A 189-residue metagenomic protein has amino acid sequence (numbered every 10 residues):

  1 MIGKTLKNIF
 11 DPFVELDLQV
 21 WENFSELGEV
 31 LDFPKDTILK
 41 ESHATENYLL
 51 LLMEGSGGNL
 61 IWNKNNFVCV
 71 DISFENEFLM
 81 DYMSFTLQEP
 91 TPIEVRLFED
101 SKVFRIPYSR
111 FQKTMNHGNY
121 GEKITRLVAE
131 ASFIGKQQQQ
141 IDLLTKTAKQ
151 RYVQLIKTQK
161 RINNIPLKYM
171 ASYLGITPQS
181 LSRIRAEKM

Functional and structural regions predicted by a protein language model:
M1-E29: Cyclic nucleotide-binding regulatory module and flanking cytosolic helices
E26-L27, I38-Y48, N66-F67, Q88-T91: A short beta-loop-beta micro-motif enriched in histidine and acidic residues
E29, S56-I61, K102-V103: Short beta-strand segments in beta-sandwich/barrel cores
E29-A44, N63, S73-E77: Conserved short histidine dyad/triad with adjacent acidic residue
N47-G58, E75-N76: Glycine- and acidic-residue-biased ligand/ion/polar-headgroup-sensing regions
V68-L127: Cyclic-nucleotide recognition modules
A131-I141: Short, Lys/Arg-enriched N-terminal segment that forms or immediately precedes the first helix of a structured domain
K146-M189: Phosphate-/nucleic-acid-contacting segments
